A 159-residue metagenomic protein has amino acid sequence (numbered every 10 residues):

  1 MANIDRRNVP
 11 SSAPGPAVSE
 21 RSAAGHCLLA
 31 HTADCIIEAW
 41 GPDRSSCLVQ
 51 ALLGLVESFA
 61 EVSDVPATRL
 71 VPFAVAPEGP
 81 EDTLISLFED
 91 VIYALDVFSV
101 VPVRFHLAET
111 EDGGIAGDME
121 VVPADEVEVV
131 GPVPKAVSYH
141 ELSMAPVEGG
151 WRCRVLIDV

Functional and structural regions predicted by a protein language model:
A2-V159: N-terminal intrinsically disordered, cationic/polar leader segments that include organellar targeting peptides
